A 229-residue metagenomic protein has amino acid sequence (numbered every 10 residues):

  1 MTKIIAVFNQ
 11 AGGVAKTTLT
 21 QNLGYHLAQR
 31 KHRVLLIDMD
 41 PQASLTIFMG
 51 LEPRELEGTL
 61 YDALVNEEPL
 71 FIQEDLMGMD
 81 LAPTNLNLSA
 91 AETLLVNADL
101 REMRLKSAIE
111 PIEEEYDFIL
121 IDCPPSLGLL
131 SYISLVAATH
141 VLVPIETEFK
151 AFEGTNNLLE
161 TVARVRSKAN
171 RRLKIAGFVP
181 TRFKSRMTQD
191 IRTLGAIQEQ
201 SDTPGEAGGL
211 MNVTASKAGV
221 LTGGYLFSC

Functional and structural regions predicted by a protein language model:
M1-C229: P-loop NTP-binding core
